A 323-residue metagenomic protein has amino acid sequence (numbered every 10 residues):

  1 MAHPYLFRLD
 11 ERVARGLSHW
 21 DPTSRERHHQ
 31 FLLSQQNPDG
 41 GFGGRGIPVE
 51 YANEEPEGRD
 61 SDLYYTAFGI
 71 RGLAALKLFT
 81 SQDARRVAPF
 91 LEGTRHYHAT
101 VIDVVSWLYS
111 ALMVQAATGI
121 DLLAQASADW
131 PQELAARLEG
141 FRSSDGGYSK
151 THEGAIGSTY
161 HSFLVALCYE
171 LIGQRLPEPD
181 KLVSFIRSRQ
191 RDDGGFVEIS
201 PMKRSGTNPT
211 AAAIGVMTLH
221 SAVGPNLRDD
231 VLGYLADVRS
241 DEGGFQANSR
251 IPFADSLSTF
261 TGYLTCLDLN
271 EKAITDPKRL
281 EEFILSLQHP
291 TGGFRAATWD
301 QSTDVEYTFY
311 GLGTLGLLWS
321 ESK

Functional and structural regions predicted by a protein language model:
A2-S24, I47-S81, Y97-Q125, D129 (+4 more regions): An alpha-helical repeat/solenoid feature that recognizes helix-turn-helix modules
T23-G41, S81-A99, A128-G147, L176-G195 (+2 more regions): Long, well-ordered core segments of solenoidal/helical folds
